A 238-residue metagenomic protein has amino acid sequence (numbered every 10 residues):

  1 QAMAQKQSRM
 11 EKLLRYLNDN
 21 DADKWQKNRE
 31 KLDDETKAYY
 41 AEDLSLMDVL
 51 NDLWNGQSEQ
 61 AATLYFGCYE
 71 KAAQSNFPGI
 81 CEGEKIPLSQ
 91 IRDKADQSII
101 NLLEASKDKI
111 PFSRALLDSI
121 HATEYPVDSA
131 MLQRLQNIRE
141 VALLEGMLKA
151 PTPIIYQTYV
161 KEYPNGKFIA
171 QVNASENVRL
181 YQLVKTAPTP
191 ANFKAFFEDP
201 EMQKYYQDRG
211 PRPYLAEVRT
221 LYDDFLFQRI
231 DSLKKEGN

Functional and structural regions predicted by a protein language model:
Q1-M10, I86, D128-A130, F227 (+1 more regions): Short intrinsically disordered, low-complexity coil segments enriched in acidic
A2-M47: N-terminal leader/linker segments that initiate helical-solenoid repeat arrays
Q5-E11, A38-L46, Q57-Q60, R92-I99 (+7 more regions): Generic helix N-cap/helix-start motif at coil->alpha-helix transitions
L17-K27, G56-Y69, A73, K107-S119 (+4 more regions): Helix-turn-helix repeat elements of alpha-solenoid scaffolds
L17-N18, D33, S45, L53-W54 (+9 more regions): Ankyrin-repeat helical core positions
D23-W25, R29-Y40, G67-I91, L117-L135 (+2 more regions): Short solvent-exposed coil/turn linkers within tandem alpha-helical repeat scaffolds
Q157: Active-site phosphate/pyrophosphate- and oxyanion-stabilizing loops and adjacent acidic/basic residues in soluble
